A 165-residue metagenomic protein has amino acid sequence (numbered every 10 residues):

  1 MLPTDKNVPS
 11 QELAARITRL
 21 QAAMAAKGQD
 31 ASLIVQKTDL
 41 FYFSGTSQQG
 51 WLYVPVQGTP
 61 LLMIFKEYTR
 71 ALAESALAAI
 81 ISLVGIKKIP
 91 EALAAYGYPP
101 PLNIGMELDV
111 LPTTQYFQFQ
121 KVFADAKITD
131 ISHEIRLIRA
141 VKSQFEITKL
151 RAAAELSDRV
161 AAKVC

Functional and structural regions predicted by a protein language model:
M1, A71-S75, V160: Short, basic/glycine-rich phosphate-binding loops at helix/coil junctions that contact nucleotide phosphates
M1-L61, P100, I128, A162: Terminal domain-start leader segments
L2, E12-I17, K88-C165: Flexible, acidic/His-enriched mid-domain "rim/lid" segments that flank
S10, A79-S82, G105-M106: A generic secondary-structure micro-motif detector that highlights 1-2 residue hydrophobic/ambivalent hotspots embedded
V35-K37, I64-E67, M106-V110: Structural motif
F41-S44, L61-M63, T69-A73, T114: Short active-site-adjacent helix-start/loop capping segments
Q48-W51, L77-A79, G97, Q120-A124: Short, solvent-exposed amphipathic alpha-helical segments in soluble enzyme and RNA/protein-processing domains
I64-E91: Compact, glycine/acidic-enriched structural inserts
